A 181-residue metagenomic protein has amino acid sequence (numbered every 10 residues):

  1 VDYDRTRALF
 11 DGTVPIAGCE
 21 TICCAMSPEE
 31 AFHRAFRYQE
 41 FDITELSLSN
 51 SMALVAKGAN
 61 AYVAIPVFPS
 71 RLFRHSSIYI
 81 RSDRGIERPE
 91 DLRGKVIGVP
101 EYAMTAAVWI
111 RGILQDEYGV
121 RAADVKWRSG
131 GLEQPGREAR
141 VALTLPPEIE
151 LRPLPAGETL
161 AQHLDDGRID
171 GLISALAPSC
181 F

Functional and structural regions predicted by a protein language model:
D4-G136, A142: Short, glycine-/small- and polar/acidic-enriched structural segments that line small-molecule recognition paths
R137-F181: Pocket-lining segment of extracytoplasmic ligand-binding domains
